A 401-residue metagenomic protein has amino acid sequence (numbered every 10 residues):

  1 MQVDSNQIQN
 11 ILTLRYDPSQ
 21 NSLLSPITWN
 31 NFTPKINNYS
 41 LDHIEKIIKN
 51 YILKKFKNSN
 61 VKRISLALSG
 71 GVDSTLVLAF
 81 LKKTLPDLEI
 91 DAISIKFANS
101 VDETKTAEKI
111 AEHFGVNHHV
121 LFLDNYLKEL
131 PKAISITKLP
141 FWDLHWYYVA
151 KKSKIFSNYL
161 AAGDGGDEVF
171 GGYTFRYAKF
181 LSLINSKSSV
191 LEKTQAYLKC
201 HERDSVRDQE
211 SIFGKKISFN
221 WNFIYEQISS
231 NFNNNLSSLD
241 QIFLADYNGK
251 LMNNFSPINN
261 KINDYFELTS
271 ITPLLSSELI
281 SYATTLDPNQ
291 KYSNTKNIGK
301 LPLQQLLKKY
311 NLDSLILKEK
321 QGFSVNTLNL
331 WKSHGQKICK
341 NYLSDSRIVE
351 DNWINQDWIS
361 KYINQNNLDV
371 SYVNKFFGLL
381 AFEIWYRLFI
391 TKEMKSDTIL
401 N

Functional and structural regions predicted by a protein language model:
M1-K35, K49-N50, W146, F382: N-terminal glutamine amidotransferase
D4-Q7, I348-N401: Acidic, carboxylate-rich catalytic segments that either coordinate divalent cations
L12-R15, L23, L160-A162, L251-M252 (+2 more regions): Short hydrophobic-aromatic micro-motifs
N30-S238, K261-Y310, T327-L328, K375 (+1 more regions): ATP-dependent adenylate-handling active sites, centered on carboxylate activation for C-N bond formation
L121-E129, M252-P257, I280, E350-K361: Active-site-adjacent bridging/hinge elements
S237-G249, F376: Bilobed periplasmic-binding protein-like "clamshell/Venus-flytrap" ligand-binding domains
Y247-K261, A283, A381: Short Ser/Thr-interspersed hydrophobic loop/turn segments at strand-loop and sheet-helix junctions that line or gate
N311-D369: PAPS-dependent sulfotransferase catalytic core
